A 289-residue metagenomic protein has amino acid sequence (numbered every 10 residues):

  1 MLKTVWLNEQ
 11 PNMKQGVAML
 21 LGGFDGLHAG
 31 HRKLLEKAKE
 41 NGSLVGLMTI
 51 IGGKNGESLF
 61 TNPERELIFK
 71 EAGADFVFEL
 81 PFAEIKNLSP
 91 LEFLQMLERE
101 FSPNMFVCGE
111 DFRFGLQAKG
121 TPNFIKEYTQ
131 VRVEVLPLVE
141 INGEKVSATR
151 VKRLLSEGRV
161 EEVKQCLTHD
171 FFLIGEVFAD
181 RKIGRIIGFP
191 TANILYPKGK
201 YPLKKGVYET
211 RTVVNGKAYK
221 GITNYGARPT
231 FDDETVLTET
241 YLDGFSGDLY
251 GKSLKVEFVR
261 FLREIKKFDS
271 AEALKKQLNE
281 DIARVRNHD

Functional and structural regions predicted by a protein language model:
M1-E9, F78-E79: Short acidic-hydrophobic, aromatic-tinged amphipathic segments that line or gate anion-handling sites
N8-P63, L67: N-terminal catalytic cores of NTP/NDP-binding nucleotidyl/phosphoryl-transfer enzymes
D25-G26, G52-G56, F82-I85, D111-L116 (+1 more regions): Short histidine/acidic/glycine/proline-rich micro-motifs that form metal- and phosphate-coordinating active-site loops
S43-G46, D75-F76, N104-M105, R132: Residues at the starts of beta-strands that form the adenosine-phosphate
S58-R65, K86-L94: Glycine-rich, highly charged phosphate/nucleotide-binding loops
R65-E66, K70-L80: A glycine-rich helix N-cap at a beta->alpha junction
L88-T191, V214, D269-A273: Classical nucleotidyltransferase
D180-D289: Phosphate/ribose-recognition catalytic cores of enzymes acting on nucleotide-derived substrates
